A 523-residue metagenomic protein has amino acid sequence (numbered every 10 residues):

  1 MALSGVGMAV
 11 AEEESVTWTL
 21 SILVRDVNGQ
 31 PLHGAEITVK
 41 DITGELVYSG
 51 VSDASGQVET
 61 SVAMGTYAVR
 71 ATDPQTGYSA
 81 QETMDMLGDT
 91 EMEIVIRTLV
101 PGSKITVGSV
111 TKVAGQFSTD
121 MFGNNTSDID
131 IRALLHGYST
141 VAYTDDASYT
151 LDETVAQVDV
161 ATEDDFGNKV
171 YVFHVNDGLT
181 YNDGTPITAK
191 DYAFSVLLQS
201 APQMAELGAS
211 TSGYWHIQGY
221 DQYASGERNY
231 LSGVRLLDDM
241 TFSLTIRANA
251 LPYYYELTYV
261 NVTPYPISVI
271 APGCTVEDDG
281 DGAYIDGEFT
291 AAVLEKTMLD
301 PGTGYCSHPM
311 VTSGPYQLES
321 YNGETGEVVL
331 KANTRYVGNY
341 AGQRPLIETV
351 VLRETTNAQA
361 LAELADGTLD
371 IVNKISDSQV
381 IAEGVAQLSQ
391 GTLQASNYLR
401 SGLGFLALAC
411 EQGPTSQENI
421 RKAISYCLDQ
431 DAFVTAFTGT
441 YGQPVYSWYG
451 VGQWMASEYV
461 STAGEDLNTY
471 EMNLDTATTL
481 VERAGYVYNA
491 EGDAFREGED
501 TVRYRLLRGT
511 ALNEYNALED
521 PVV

Functional and structural regions predicted by a protein language model:
D41-Q57: Short, acidic Ser/Thr/Gly-rich low-complexity loop/linker segments typical of extracellular and cell-surface proteins
G65-Q75: A short, solvent-exposed beta-strand micro-motif common in secreted/extracellular proteins
G108-F166: N-terminal lobe/hinge region of extracytoplasmic solute-binding protein
Y143-D145, T258-P345, T349, Q359 (+2 more regions): Gly/Pro-rich hinge or "lid" segments in bacterial periplasmic/extracellular proteins
Q157-G213, L237, S243, E363 (+2 more regions): Aromatic- and charge-enriched surface segment that lines or borders ligand/interaction sites
E206-A209, E319-K331, V351-Q412, A423 (+3 more regions): Extracellular/periplasmic solute-recognition and catalytic clefts
G208-A292: Surface-exposed binding/hinge segments that line and control ligand-binding clefts or catalytic entry sites
V329-K331, E418-V523: Append "and occasionally in soluble cytosolic enzymes with long acidic Gly/Pro-rich linkers
